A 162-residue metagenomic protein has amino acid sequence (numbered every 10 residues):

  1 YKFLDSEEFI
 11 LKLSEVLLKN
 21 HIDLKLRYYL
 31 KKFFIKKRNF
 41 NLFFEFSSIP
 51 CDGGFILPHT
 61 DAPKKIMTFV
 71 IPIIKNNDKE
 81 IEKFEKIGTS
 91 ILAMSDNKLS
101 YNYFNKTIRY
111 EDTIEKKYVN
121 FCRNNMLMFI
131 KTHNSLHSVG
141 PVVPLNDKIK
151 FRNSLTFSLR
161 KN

Functional and structural regions predicted by a protein language model:
Y1, S14, L18-F33, K37-K161: Catalytic core of non-heme Fe(II) oxygenases with the double-stranded beta-helix
Y1-E8: Short aromatic-cysteine micro-motif
